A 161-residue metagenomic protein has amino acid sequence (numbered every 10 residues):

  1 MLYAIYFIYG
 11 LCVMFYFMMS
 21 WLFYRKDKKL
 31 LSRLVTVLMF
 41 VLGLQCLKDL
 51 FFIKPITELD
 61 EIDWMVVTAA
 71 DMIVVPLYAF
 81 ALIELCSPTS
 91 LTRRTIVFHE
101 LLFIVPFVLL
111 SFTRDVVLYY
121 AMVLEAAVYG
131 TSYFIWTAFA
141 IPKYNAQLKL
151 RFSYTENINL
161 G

Functional and structural regions predicted by a protein language model:
M1-I104, N145: N-terminal low-complexity or simple alpha-helical regulatory segments that function as activation/interaction modules
Y78-A81, Y133, F152: Long, contiguous hydrophobic alpha-helical segments, chiefly transmembrane helices and signal peptides
L85-V116, Y120-G130, S153-G161: The cytoplasmic-loop to transmembrane-helix boundary for the fourth helix
T131-A146: Membrane-water interface of transmembrane alpha-helices
Y144-T155: Juxtamembrane membrane-water interface segments of multi-pass membrane proteins, especially cytoplasmic-side
